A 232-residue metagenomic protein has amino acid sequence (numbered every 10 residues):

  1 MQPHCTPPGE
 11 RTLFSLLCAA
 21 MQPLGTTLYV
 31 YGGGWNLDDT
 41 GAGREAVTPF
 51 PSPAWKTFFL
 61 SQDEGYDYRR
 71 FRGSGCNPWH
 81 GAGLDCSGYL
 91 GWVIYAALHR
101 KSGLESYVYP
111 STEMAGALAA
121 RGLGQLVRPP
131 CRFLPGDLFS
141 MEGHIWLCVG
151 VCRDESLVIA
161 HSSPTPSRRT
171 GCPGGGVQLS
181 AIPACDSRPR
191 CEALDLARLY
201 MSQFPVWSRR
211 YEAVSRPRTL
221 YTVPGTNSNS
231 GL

Functional and structural regions predicted by a protein language model:
M1-A97, R218-L232: N-terminal capping segments
E10-S15, Q22, L104-M114, S180-P183: Secondary-structure junction/capping motif
A20, W55, M114-A119, A193-Y200: Generic structural signal of hydrophobic/aromatic residues within well-ordered alpha-helices of folded domains
L28-D39, Y95-R100, G150-C152, P164-P166 (+1 more regions): Short regulatory "switch" loops immediately downstream of catalytic or recognition motifs within protein catalytic
N36-D38, L126, D154, S180 (+1 more regions): Intrinsically disordered, low-complexity, compositionally biased regions/tails
L98-Q178: ...with weaker cross-activation on analogous glycine-rich loops/strands in unrelated enzymes
C172-L232: Low-complexity, Gly/Ser/Thr/Pro-rich intrinsically disordered linker/tail segments
